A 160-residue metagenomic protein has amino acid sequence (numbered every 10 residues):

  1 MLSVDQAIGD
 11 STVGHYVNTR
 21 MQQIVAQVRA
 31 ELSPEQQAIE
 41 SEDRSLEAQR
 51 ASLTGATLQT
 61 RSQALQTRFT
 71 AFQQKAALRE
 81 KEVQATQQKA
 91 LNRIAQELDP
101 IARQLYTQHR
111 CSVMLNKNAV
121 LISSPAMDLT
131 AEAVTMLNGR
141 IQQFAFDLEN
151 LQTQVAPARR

Functional and structural regions predicted by a protein language model:
M1-N118, R140-R160: Amphipathic alpha-helical segments
V4, L129-T130: Structural motif detector for alpha-helix initiation sites
I122-S123: A glycine-rich, coil/turn loop motif that links secondary-structure elements
